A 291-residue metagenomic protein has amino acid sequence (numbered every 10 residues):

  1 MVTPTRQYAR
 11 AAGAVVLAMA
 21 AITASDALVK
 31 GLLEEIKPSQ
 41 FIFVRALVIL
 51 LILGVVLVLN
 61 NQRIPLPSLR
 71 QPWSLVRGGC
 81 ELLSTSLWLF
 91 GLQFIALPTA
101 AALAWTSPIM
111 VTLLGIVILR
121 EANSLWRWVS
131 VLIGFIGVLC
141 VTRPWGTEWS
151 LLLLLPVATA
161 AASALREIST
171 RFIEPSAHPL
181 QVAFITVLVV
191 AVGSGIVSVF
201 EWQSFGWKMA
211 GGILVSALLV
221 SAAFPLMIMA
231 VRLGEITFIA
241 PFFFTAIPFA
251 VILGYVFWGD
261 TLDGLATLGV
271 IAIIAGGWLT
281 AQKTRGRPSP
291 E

Functional and structural regions predicted by a protein language model:
M1-A20, L50-V76, L125, L188 (+3 more regions): Membrane-interface interhelical linkers
Q7-A11, F43, L66-R70, V138 (+3 more regions): Juxtamembrane helix-entry segments on the extracytoplasmic side of multipass membrane proteins
M19-A24, G54, G78-S86, P108-L113 (+8 more regions): Hydrophobic/small/kink-forming positions within alpha-helical transmembrane segments of polytopic membrane proteins
K30, P38, W145-F205, E291: Transmembrane alpha-helical segments that form core, pore/gating elements of small-molecule transporters/exporters
L32, F41, R45, G91 (+8 more regions): Hydrophobic/aromatic residues within transmembrane alpha-helices of multi-pass small-molecule transporters
F90, S107-V129, E201, P248-T267: C-terminal transmembrane-helix exit sites in multi-pass transporters
A100-T106, I173-L188, F224-Y255: Helix-helix packing/entry segments at the starts of transmembrane helices
W126-R143, L265-T284: Hydrophobic transmembrane alpha-helices of multi-pass small-molecule transport proteins
